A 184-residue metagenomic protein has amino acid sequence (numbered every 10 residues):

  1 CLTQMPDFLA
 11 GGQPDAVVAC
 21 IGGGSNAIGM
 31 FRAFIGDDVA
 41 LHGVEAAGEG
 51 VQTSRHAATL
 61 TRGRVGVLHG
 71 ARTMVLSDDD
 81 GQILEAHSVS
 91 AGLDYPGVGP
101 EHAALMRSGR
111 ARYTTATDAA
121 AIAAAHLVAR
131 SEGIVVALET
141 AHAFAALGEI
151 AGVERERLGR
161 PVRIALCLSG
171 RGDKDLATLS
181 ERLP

Functional and structural regions predicted by a protein language model:
C1-F8, E149-V153: Phosphate/ATP-binding catalytic cores across multiple sugar-kinase/actin-like superfamilies, primarily ASKHA
L2, F8, F31-F34, F144: Phenylalanine-focused residue identity feature
Q4-G11, G36-D38, G43-I134, L138 (+1 more regions): Active-site/ligand-binding loops adjacent to catalytic centers
G12-N26, L41-V44, E139, R160-L168: A short, small-residue-rich loop immediately preceding and capping a beta-strand
D15, D94, D173-D175: Acidic side chains
C20-F31, V51-T53, T140-L147, D173-L176: Short glycine/serine/threonine-rich phosphate/pyrophosphate-binding segments that cradle anionic phosphate groups
D38-V44, E49-T53, G148-P184: Catalytic phosphate/nucleotide-handling subdomain of diverse soluble enzymes
A123-H126, A141, A145-G148, V162: A generic structural signal for well-ordered alpha-helical surface patches
